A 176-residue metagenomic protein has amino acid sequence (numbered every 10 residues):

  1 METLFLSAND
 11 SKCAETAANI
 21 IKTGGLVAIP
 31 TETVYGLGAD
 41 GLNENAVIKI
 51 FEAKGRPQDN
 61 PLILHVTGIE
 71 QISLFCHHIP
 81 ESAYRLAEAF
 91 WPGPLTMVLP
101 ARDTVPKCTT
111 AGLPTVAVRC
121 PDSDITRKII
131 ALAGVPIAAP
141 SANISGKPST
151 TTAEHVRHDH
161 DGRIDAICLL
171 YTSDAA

Functional and structural regions predicted by a protein language model:
M1-S173: Active-site-adjacent structural elements in enzyme catalytic cores
